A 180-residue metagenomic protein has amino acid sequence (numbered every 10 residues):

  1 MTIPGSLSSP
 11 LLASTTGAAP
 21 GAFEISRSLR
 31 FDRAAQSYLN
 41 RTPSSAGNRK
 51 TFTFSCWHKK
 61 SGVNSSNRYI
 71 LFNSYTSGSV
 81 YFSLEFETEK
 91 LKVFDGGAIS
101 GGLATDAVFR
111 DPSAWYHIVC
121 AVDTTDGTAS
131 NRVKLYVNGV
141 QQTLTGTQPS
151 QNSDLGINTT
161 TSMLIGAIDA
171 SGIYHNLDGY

Functional and structural regions predicted by a protein language model:
T2-G5, S9-Y180: Extracellular glycan-associated modules
